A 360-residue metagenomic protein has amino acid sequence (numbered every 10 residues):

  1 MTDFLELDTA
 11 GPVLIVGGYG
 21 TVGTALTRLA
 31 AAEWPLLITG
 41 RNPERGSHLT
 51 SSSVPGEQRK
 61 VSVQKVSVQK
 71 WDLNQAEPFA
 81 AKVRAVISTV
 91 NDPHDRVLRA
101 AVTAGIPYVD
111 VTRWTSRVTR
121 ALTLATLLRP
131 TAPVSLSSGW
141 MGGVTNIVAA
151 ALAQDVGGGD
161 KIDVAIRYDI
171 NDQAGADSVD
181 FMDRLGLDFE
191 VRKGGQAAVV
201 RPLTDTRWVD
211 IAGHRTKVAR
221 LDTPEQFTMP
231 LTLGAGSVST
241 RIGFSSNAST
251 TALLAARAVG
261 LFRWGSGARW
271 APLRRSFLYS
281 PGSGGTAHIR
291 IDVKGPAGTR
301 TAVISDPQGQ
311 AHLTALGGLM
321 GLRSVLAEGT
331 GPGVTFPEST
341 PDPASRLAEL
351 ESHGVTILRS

Functional and structural regions predicted by a protein language model:
T2-V90, H94: N-terminal Rossmann/SDR dinucleotide-binding element
V16, T21-T24, Q154-S283, A287-G295: Active-site-lining helix/loop region of Rossmann-like oxidoreductase modules
V68, P107-Y108, V134, I357: Hydrophobic beta-strand scaffold residues
L73-N74, D92, T112-R117, G139-W140: Short, acidic/turn-prone active-site loops that include or flank metal/cofactor- and phosphate-binding residues
R84-V90, A101, Y108-D110: N-terminal Rossmann-like NAD(P) cofactor-binding module of classical short-chain dehydrogenase/reductase
T112-A132: Rossmann-fold NAD(P)-binding glycine/threonine-rich loop
S135-A153: Short alpha-helices
A255-S360: C-terminal active-site/capping subdomain that shapes the small-molecule cofactor and substrate pocket of enzyme
